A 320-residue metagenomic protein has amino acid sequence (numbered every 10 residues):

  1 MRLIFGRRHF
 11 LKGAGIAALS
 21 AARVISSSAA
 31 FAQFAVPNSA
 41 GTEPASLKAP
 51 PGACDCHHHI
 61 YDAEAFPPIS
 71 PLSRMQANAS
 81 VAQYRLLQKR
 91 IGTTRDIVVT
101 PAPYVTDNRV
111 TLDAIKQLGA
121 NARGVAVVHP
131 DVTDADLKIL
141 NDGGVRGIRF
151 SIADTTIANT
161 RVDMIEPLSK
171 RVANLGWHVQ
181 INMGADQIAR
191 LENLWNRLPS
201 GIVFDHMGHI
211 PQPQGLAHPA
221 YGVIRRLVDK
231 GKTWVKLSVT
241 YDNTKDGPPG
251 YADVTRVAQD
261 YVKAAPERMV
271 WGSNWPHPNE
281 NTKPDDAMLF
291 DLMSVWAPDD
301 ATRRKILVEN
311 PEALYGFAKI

Functional and structural regions predicted by a protein language model:
R2-V24, F31-G52, N78, A82-R95 (+2 more regions): Mid-to-C-terminal alpha-helical segments outside catalytic/metal-binding sites
Q33-L175, A252: Mid-domain alpha/beta scaffold segments of enzyme catalytic cores
F34, R161-W271, K319: Catalytic pocket-lining loop regions of alpha/beta-barrel enzymes, especially the amidohydrolase/enolase/GH5 lineages
H57, T111, V172, V235 (+3 more regions): Conserved, mostly hydrophobic/aromatic
H59, P101, V127-D131, S151-T155 (+4 more regions): Active-site beta-loop-alpha junctions enriched in small/polar residues
Q83-L87, D107, L168, Q187 (+3 more regions): Alpha-helical packing segments of well-folded alpha/beta enzyme cores
R85, L112-D113, E192, R225 (+3 more regions): Active-site phosphate/pyrophosphate- and oxyanion-stabilizing loops and adjacent acidic/basic residues in soluble
N108-A122, V257-V262, D285-S294: Short, electropositive alpha-helical surface patch
